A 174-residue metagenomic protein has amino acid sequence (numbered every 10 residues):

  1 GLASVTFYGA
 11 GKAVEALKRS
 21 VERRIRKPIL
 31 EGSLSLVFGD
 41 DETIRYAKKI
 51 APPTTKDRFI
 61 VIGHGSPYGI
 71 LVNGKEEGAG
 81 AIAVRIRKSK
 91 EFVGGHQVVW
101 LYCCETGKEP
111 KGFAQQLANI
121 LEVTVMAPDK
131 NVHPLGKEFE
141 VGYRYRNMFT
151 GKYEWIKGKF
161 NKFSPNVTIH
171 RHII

Functional and structural regions predicted by a protein language model:
G1-I25: Hydrophobic, membrane-inserting alpha-helical segments
E15-K18, W100-I174: Active-site-proximal C-terminal subdomain of hydrolase catalytic domains
S20-L71: Domain-scale, conserved, charged regions that form catalytic cores and adjacent regulatory/interaction surfaces
Y46-K49, R85-K88, G112-L117: A short acidic, amphipathic alpha-helical/loop segment
T54-D57, G94-V98: A general structural motif
H64, G74-K75, C104: Beta-strand repeat scaffolds of extracellular/surface proteins
V72-E76, F113-Q116: "Short basic amphipathic alpha-helical interaction patches in structured regions
E76-Q97: Short, basic/hydrophobic alpha-helical segments
